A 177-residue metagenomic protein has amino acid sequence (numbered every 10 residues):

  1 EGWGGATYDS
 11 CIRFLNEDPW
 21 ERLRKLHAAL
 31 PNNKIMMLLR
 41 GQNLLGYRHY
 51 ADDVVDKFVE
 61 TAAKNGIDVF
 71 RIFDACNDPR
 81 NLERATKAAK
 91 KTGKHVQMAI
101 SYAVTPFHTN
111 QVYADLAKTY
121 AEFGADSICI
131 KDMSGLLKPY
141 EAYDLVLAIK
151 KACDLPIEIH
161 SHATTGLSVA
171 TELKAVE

Functional and structural regions predicted by a protein language model:
E1-A6, E60-V69, F123-G124: Catalytic domains of carbohydrate-active enzymes, especially glycoside hydrolases
E1-L23, G41-Y47, F70-N81, V104 (+1 more regions): Glycine-rich, proline-tolerant flexible connector loops at the mouths of alpha/beta enzymes
I12-L38, A85-S101, A142-I159: Alpha-helix-loop-beta-strand connector modules within alpha/beta enzyme cores
P19, L23, V55, L82 (+4 more regions): Aromatic/hydrophobic pocket-lining residues that form the small-molecule binding cavity in soluble enzyme cores
M37-L45, S101-F107, P156-V169: Glycine-rich beta-to-alpha transition loops that act as phosphate-gripper elements at the mouths of alpha/beta enzyme
H49-T92: Hydrophobic alpha-helical hairpins/lids featuring a short glycine-rich hinge
R84-A117, F123: Conserved anion-binding
Q111-A117, T165-E177: Catalytic cores of alpha/beta
